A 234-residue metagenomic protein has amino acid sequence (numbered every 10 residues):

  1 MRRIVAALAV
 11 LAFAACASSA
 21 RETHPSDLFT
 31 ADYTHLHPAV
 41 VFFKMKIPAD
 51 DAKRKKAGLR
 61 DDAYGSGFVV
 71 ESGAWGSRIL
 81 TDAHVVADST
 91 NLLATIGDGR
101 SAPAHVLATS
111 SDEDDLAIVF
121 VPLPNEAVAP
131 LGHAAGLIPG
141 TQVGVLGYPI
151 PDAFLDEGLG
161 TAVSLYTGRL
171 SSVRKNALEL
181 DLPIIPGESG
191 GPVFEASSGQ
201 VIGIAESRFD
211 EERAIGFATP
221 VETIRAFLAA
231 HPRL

Functional and structural regions predicted by a protein language model:
M1-I4: Positively charged n-region of N-terminal signal peptides that target proteins for export
A14-A15: C-terminal motif of bacterial Sec signal peptides marking the signal peptidase cleavage site
H24-T30, P48-I79, R100-P103, G190: A conserved glycine-rich beta-strand in the N-terminal activation segment of trypsin-fold
H35-K56, V143-V145: A short, Trp-centered hydrophobic/proline-enriched beta-strand micro-motif
K46, D82-H84, Y148-P149, S198 (+1 more regions): Short, surface-exposed secondary-structure boundary micro-motifs
R60, A127-L178, I184-E188, E206-G216: Flexible, gly/ser-rich surface segments that form the specificity/activation loops bordering the active-site cleft
F68, P183-A205: Catalytic nucleophile loop of clan PA
A74-L155, A177-L182, P232-L234: Conserved active-site neighborhood of the chymotrypsin/trypsin-like protease fold
